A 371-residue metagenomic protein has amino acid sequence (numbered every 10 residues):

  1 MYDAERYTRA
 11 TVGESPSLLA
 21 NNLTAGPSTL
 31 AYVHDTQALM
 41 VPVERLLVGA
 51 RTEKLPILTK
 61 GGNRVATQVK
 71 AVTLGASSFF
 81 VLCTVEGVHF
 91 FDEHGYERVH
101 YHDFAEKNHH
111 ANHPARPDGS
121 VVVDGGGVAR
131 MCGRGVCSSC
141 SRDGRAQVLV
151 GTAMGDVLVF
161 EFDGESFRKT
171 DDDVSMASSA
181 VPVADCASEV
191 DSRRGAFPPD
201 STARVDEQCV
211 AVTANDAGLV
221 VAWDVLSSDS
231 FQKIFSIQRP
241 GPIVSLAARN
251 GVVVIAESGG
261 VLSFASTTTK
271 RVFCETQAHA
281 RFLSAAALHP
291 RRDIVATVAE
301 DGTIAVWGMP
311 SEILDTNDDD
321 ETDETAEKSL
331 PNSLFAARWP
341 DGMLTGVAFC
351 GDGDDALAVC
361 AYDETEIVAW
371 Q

Functional and structural regions predicted by a protein language model:
M1-L18, G49-K54, S329-S333: A short helix->beta-strand "capping" segment at the edge of beta-propeller domains
T11-L39, V65-T67: Beta-strand-rich domains and repeat architectures in extracellular enzymes and scaffolds, especially beta-propellers
S17-T24, N63-V72, K107-C140, A177-R204 (+3 more regions): Canonical WD40 repeat/beta-propeller blade segments in eukaryotic WD-repeat proteins
P27-S28, S77-S78, R145-A146, E207-C209 (+3 more regions): Short coil/turn segments that connect the beta-strands within blades of beta-propeller domains
L30-H34, F80-C83, V148-T152, A211-N215 (+3 more regions): Conserved beta-strand element within WD40/beta-propeller blades
T36-L39, E86-V88, M154-L158, A217-V221 (+3 more regions): Short coil/turn segments within WD40 beta-propeller repeats
V43-L47, H94-V99, E161-R168, D224-D229 (+2 more regions): Short loop/turn segments immediately following beta-strands, especially the blade-tip and inter-blade linker loops
L344-Q371: Blade-level signature of beta-propeller repeat domains, shared across WD40, Kelch, NHL, RCC1 and BNR/Asp-box propellers
